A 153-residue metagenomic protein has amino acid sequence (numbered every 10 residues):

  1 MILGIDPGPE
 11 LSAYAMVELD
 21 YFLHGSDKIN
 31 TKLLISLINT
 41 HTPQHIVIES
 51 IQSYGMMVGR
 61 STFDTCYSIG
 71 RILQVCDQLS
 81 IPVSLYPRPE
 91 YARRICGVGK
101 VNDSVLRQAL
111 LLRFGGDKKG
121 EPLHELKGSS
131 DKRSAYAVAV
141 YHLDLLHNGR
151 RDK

Functional and structural regions predicted by a protein language model:
M1-K153: Phosphate- and other anionic-substrate recognition elements at nucleic-acid/protein interfaces
